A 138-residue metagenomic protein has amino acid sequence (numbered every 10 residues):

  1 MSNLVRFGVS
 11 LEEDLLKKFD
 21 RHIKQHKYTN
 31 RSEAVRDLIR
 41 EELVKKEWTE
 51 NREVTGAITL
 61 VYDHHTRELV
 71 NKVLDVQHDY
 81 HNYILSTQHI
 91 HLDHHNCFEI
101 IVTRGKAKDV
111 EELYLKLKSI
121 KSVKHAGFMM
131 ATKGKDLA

Functional and structural regions predicted by a protein language model:
M1-S10: Short Lys/Arg-rich basic patches
V9-L11, F19, T29-R40: Short amphipathic alpha-helical segments
V35, V44-N51: Short, charge-rich, low-complexity interaction segments located in flexible loops at or near secondary-structure
R52-H64, F98-I100: Short glycine-/aliphatic-rich beta-strand segments at the starts of folded cytosolic domains
D63-I84: Short amphipathic alpha-helix segments
H65-T66, T103-V110: Helix N-cap motif at beta-to-alpha junctions
N71-V76, E112-I120: Short amphipathic alpha-helices in soluble, non-transmembrane regions that often serve as interface/regulatory elements
N82-I90, L115, S119-G134: Conserved short beta-strand edge segments in small beta-sheet-based binding/regulatory domains
